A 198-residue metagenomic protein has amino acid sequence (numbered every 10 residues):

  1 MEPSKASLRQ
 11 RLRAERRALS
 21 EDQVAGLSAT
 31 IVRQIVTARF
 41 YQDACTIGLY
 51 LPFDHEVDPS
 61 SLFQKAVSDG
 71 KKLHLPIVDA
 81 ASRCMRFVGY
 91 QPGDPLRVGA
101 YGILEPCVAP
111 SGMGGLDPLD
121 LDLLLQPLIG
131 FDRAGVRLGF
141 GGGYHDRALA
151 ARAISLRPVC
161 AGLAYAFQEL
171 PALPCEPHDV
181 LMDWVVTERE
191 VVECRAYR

Functional and structural regions predicted by a protein language model:
M1-D120: N-terminal active-site beta-alpha-beta segment that forms phosphate/nucleotide-binding and substrate-recognition loops
A81-R198: Conserved phosphate- and dinucleotide-binding cores of soluble alpha/beta proteins, encompassing both enzyme active
